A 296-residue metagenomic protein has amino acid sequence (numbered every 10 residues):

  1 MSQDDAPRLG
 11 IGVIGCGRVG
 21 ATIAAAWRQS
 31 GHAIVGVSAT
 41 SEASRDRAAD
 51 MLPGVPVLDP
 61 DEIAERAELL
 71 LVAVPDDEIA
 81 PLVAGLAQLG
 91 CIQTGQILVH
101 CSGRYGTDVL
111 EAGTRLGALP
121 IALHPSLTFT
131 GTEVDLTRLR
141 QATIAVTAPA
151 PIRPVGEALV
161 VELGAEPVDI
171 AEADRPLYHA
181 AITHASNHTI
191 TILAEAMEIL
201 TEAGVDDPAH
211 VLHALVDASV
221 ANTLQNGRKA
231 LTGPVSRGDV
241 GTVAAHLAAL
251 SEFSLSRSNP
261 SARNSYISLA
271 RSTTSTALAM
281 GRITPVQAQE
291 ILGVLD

Functional and structural regions predicted by a protein language model:
M1-E65: NAD(P)+-binding Rossmann beta1-loop-alpha1 motif at the extreme N-terminus of oxidoreductases
P7-G10, G95, Q141: Phosphate-coordination loops involved in phosphoryl transfer and adenosine-cofactor binding
A21, A25-Q29, D50, A84 (+3 more regions): Short, well-ordered alpha-helices that flank and scaffold nucleotide-derived cofactor binding pockets
S30, R47-M51, G113-G117, V134-Q225 (+2 more regions): Internal alpha-helical scaffold of NAD(P)-dependent oxidoreductase catalytic cores
G36-A39, L98-C101, V146: Short, hydrophobic beta-strand segments that form beta-sheet elements in well-ordered domains
E42, D46, P56-V134: Rossmann-like NAD(P)(H) cofactor-binding subdomain of soluble oxidoreductases
S219-Q287: Interdomain hinge/lid region at the active-site interface of Rossmann-like NAD(P)-dependent oxidoreductases
